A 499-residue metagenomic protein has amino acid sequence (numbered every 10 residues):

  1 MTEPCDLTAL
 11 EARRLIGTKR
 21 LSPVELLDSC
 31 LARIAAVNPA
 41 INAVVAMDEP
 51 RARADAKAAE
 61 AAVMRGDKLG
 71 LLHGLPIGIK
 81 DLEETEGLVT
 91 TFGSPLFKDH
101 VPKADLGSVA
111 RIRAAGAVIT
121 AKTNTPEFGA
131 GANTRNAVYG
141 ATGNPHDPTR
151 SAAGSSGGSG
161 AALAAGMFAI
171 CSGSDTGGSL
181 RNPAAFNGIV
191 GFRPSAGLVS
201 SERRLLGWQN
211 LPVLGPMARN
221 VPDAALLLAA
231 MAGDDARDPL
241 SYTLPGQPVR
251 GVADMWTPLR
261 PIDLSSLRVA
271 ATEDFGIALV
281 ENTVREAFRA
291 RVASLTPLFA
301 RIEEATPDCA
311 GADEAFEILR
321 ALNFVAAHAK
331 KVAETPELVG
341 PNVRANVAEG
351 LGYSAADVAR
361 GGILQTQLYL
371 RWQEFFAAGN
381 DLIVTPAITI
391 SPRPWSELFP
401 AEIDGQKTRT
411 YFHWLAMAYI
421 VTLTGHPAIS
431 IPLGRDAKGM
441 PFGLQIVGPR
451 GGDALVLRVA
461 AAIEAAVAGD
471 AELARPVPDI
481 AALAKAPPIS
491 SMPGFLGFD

Functional and structural regions predicted by a protein language model:
M1-A54, P297, D357, E472-D499: An N-terminal boundary/leader segment
P23-D28, K57, M255, N282-A305 (+3 more regions): Acyltransferase
A52, A62-A137: Acidic/His- and Gly-rich active-site-bordering loop/insert found across diverse amide/peptide-bond hydrolases
L72-F92, P258-T272, L319-Q373, P386 (+3 more regions): Short helix-loop capping/hinge segments that flank enzyme active sites or metal/cofactor-binding pockets
P95, D99, S241, R360 (+2 more regions): Short, surface-exposed loop/helix-turn segments at secondary-structure junctions that function as lids/hinges flanking
A104-A236, T422-L423, P427-G434, K438-G443: Short glycine/serine-rich loop segments
R193-E286, A465-D499: A short helix-breaking turn/cap at a secondary-structure junction
R371-E374, Q406-I431: Small-aliphatic-rich amphipathic alpha-helix that forms the alpha element of a beta-alpha
